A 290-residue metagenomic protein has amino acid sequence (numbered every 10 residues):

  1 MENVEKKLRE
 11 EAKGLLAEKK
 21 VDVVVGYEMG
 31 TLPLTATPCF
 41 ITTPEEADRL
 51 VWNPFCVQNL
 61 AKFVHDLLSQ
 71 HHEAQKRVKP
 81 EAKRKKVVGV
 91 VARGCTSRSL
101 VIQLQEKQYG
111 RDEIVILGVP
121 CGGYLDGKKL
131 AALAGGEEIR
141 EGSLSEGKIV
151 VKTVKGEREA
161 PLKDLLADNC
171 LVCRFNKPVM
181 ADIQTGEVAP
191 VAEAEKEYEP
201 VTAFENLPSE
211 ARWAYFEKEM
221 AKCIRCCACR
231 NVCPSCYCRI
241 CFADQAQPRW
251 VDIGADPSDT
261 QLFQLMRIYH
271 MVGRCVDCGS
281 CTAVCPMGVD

Functional and structural regions predicted by a protein language model:
M1-F216: Iron-sulfur-associated redox domains of electron-transfer enzymes in respiratory and anaerobic energy metabolism
S99, V232, V284: Phosphate- and divalent-cation-binding pockets in alpha/beta enzyme and binding domains that engage nucleotide-derived
A160-K163, N231, L265: Homeobox/homeodomain signature
K163-D182, C226-C229, C236-C241, C278-C281: Cysteine-cluster motifs in flexible loop/terminal segments that predominantly coordinate metals
E193-A221, S235-D290: Ferredoxin-type iron-sulfur electron-transfer modules in oxidoreductases and energy-metabolism complexes
